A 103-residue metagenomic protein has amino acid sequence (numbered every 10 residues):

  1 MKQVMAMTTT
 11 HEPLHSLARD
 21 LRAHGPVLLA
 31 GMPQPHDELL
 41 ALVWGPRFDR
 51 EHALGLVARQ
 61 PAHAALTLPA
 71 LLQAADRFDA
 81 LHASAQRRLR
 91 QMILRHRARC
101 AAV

Functional and structural regions predicted by a protein language model:
M1-V103: Charge-rich (acidic/polar
